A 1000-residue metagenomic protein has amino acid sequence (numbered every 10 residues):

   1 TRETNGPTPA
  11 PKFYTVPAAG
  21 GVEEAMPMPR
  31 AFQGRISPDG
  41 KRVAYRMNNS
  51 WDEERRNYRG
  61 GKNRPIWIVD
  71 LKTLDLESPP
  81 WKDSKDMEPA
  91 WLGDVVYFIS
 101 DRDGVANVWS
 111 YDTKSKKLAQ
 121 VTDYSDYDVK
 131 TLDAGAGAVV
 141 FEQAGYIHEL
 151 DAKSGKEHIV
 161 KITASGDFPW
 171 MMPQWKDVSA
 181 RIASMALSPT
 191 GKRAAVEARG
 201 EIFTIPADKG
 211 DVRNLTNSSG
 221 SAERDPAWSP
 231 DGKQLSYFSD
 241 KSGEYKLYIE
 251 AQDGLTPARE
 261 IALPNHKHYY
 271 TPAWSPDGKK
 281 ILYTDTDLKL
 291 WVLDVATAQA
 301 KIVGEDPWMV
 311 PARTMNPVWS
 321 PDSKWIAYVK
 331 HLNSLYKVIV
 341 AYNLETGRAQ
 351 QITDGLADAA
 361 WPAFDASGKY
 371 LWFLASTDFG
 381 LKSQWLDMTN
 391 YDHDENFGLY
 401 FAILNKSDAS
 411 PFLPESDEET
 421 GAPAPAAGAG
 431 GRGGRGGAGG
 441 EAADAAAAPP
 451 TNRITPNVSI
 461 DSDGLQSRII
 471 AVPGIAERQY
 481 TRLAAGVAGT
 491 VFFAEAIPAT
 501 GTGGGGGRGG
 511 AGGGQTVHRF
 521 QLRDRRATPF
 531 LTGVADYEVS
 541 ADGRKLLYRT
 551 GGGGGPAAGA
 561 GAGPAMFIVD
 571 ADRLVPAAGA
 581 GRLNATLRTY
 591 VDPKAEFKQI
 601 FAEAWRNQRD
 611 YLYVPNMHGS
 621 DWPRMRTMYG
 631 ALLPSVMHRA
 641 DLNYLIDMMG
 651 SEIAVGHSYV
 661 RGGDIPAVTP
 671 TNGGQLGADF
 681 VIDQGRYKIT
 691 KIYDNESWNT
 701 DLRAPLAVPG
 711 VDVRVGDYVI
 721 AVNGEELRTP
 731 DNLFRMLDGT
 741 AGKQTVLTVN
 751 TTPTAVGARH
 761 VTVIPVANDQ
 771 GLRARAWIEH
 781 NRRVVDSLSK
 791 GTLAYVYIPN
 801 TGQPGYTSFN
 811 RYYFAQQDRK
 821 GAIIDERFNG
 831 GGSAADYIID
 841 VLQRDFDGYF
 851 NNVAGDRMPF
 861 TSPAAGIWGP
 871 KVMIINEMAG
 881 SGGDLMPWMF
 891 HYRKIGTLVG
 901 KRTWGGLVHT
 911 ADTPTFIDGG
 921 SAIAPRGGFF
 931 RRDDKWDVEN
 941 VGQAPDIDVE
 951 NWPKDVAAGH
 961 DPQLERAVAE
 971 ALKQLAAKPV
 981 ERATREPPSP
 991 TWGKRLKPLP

Functional and structural regions predicted by a protein language model:
T1-Y14, A18, V22-G34, K41-W67 (+23 more regions): A flexible loop/linker signature enriched in serine peptidases of the S9 family
R35, A90, L132-D133, A186 (+7 more regions): Conserved beta-strand position repeated across blades of beta-propeller domains
D39-K41, G93-D94, A136-G137, T190-K192 (+6 more regions): Short coil/turn segments that connect the beta-strands within blades of beta-propeller domains
A119-D133, Q350-W361, P473-A476, Y480-T481 (+1 more regions): Conserved blade-ending motifs and adjacent loop-strand segments that build the rim/top face of beta-propeller domains
S165-I182, P456-A476: A short helix->beta-strand "capping" segment at the edge of beta-propeller domains
P634-K688, A755-V763, N768-H780, V968 (+1 more regions): Extended, small/polar residue-biased N-terminal targeting/export presequences and adjacent propeptide/linker tracts
T671-T729, Q803, G880, G927-G928: PDZ/PDZ-like domain segments forming the peptide/carboxylate-binding groove, activating on the N-terminal beta-strands
E696-L706, I720, E725-G920, V956-Q963 (+2 more regions): Cleft-lining beta-strand/loop regions that shape enzyme active-site pockets
